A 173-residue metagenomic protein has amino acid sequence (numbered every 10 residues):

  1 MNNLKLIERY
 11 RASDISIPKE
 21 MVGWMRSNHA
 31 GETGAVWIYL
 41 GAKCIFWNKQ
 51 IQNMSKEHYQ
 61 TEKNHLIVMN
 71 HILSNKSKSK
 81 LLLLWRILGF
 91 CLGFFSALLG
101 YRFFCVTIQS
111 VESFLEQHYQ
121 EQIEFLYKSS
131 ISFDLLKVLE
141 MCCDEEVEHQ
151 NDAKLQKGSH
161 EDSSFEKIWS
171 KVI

Functional and structural regions predicted by a protein language model:
M1-I173: Non-heme di-metal
